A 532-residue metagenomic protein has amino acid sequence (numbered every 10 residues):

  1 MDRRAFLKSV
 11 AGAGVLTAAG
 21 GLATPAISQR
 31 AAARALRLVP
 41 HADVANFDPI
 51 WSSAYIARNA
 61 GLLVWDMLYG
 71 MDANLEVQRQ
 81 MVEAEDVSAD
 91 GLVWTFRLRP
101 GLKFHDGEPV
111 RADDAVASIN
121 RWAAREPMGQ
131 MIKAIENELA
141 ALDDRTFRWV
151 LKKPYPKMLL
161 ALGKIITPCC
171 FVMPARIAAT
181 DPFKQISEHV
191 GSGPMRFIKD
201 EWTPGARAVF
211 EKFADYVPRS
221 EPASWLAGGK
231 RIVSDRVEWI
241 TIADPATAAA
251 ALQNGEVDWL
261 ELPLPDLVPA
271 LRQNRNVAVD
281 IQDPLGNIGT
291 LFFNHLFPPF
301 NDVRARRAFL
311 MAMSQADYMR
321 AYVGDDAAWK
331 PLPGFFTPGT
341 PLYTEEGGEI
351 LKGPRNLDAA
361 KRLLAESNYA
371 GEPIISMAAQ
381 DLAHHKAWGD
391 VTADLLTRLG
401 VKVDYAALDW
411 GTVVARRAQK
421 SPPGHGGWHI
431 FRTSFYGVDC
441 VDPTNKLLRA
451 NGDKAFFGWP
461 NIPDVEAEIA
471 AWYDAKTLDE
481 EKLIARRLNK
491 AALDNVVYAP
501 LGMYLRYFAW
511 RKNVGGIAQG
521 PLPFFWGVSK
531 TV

Functional and structural regions predicted by a protein language model:
V39-A89, R97, N120, V190: N-terminal lobe/hinge region of extracytoplasmic solute-binding protein
A84-M128, L142-V150, A248-A251, P299-N301: Aromatic- and charge-enriched surface segment that lines or borders ligand/interaction sites
R97, M131-T203: Surface-exposed binding/hinge segments that line and control ligand-binding clefts or catalytic entry sites
M195-R196, W329-E366, Q380-A387: Structural transition elements
P218-A270, K402: Ligand-site clamp/hinge motif
A270, L296, F300-T340, H384-W388 (+1 more regions): Periplasmic-binding protein-like
Y322, L351-P354, D404-A418, P443-K512 (+1 more regions): Extracytoplasmic/peripheral linker and loop segments enriched in polar/acidic and small residues with frequent Thr/Pro
F508-V532: Long beta-strand-rich cores associated with HINT superfamily self-processing modules
